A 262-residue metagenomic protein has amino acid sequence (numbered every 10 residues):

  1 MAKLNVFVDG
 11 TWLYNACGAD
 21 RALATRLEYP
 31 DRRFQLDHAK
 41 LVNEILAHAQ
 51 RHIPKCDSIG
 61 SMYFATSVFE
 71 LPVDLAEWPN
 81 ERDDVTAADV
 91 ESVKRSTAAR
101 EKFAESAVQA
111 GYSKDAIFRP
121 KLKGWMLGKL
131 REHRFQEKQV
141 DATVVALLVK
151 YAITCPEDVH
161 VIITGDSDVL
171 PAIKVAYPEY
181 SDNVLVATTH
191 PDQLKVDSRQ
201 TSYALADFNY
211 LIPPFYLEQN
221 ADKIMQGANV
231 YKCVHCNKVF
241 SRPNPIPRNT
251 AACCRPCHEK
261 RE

Functional and structural regions predicted by a protein language model:
M1-R134, L185, T189: Domain-level signal for Mg2+-assisted phosphodiester chemistry and nucleotide/NA-binding surfaces in nucleic-acid
Q109-E259: Nuclease catalytic cores that cleave nucleic-acid phosphodiester bonds, predominantly acidic two-metal-ion
